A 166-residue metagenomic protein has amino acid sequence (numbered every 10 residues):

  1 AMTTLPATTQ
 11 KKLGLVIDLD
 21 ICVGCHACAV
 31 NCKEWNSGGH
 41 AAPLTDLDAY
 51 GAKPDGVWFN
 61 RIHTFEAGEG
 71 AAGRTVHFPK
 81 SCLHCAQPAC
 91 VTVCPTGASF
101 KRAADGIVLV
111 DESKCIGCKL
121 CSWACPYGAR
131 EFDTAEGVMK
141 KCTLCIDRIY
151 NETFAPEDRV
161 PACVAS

Functional and structural regions predicted by a protein language model:
A1-S166: Non-ligating segments of multi-cofactor redox enzymes
